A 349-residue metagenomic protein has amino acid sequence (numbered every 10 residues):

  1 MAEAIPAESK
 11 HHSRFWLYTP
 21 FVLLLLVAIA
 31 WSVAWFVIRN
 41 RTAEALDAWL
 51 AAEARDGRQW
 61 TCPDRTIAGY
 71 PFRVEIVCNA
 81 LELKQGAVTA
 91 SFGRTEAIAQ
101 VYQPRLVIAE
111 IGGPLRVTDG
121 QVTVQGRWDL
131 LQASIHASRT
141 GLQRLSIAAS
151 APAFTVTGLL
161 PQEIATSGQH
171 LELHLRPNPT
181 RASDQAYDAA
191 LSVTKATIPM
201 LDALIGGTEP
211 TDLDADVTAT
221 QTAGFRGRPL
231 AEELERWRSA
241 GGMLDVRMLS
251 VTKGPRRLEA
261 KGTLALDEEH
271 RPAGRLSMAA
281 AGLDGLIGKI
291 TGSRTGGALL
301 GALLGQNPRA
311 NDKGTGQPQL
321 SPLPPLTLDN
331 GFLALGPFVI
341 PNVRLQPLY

Functional and structural regions predicted by a protein language model:
A2-A7, F21, A149-A215: Loop-centered beta-sheet repeat module
A2-F21, P63-D64, E232-M243, L249-T252 (+3 more regions): Extended terminal
Y18-W35: Hydrophobic membrane-insertion alpha-helices, especially the h-region of bacterial N-terminal signal peptides
F36-A54: Alpha-helical transmembrane signal-anchor/signal-peptide segments
R55-A182, L249: N-terminal beta-strand/beta-hairpin edge segment
A80-T89, L115-G126, A153-T166, P177 (+6 more regions): Flexible, membrane-facing loop/turn or short amphipathic-helix motifs that contact lipid bilayers or gate lipid-binding
G207-D212, A219-L230: Short helix-loop boundary/capping segments
